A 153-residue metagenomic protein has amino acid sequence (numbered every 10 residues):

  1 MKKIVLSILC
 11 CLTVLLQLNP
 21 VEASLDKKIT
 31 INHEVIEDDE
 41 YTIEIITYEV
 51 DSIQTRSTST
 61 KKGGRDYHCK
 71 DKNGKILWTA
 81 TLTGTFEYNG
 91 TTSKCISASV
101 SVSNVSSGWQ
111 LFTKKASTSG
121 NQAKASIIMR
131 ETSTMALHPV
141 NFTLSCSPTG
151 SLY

Functional and structural regions predicted by a protein language model:
M1-G74: N-terminal prepro-regions of secreted/extracellular proteins
I53-Y153: Mature secreted bioactive peptide module from preproproteins
